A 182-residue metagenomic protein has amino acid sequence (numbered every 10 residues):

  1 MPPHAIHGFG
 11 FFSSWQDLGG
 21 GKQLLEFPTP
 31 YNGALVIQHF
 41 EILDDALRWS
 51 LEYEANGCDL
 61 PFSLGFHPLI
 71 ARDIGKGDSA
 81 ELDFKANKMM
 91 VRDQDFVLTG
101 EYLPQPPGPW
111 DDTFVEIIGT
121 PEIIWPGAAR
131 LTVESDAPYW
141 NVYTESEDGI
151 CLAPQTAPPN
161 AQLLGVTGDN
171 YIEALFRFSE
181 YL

Functional and structural regions predicted by a protein language model:
M1, F11-F12, C58, G75: Charged surface patches that recognize polyanionic ligands
P2-D44: Extended, loop-rich substrate-binding clefts of extracytoplasmic carbohydrate-active enzymes
D17, H67, L152: A residue-level signal for conserved active-site and pocket-lining positions in enzyme catalytic cores
K22-L24, D111-L182: Beta-strand-rich recognition/accessory modules
F27-P68, R72-D73: Acidic, contiguous internal or C-terminal segments within carbohydrate-active enzymes that form a structured patch used
A34-V36, D45-L47, F66, D78-A80 (+3 more regions): A generic structural signal for short beta-strands and their flanking turns/coil linkers
L47, A71-G77, Y139-E145: Short, surface-exposed linear segments at secondary-structure transitions and domain or protein termini
D59-P61, P68-D136: Active-site/ligand-binding surface loops and adjacent short beta/alpha elements that line catalytic pockets across
